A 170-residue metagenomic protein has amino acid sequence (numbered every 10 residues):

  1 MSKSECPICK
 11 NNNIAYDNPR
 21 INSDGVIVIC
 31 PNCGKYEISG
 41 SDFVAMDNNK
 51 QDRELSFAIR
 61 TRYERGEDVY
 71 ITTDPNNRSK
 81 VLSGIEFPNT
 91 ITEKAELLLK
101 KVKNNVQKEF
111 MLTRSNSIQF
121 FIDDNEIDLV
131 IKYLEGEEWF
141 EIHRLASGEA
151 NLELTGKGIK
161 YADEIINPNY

Functional and structural regions predicted by a protein language model:
M1-E5, S23-V26: Short metal-coordination and nucleic-acid-contact micro-motifs, chiefly zinc-binding Cys/His arrays
C6-C9, I27-C33: Short cysteine-rich clusters marking metal-coordination/redox-active sites
I14-Y16, I38: Short functional micro-motifs and their immediate structural scaffolds
D17-I27, S147: Short linker/helix segments within small regulatory modules
N32-K50: Short metal-binding segments enriched for Cys and/or His
K50-N125: Short amphipathic alpha-helical interface segments
F120-E137: Short amphipathic alpha-helical interaction segments
H143-P168: Accessory beta->alpha helical hairpin/"wing" motif in late/C-terminal subdomains of nucleic-acid enzymes
